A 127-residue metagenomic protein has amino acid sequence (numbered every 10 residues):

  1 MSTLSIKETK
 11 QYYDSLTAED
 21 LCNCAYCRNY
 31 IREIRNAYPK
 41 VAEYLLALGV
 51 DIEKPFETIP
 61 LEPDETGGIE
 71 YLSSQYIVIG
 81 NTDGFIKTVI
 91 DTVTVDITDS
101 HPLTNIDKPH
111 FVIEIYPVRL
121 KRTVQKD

Functional and structural regions predicted by a protein language model:
S5-S15: Short, intrinsically disordered, charge-biased short linear motifs at domain edges
T9, V41-L45, V78: Generic structural signal of hydrophobic/aromatic residues within well-ordered alpha-helices of folded domains
D20-Y71: Short, well-structured hydrophobic secondary-structure segments
A25, I79, E114: Residues in well-ordered beta-strands of folded domains
N29, N81-F85, V118, T123: Generic structural motif
I52-H110: Amphipathic protein-protein interaction modules
S100-D127: C-terminal, charged low-complexity interaction regions
